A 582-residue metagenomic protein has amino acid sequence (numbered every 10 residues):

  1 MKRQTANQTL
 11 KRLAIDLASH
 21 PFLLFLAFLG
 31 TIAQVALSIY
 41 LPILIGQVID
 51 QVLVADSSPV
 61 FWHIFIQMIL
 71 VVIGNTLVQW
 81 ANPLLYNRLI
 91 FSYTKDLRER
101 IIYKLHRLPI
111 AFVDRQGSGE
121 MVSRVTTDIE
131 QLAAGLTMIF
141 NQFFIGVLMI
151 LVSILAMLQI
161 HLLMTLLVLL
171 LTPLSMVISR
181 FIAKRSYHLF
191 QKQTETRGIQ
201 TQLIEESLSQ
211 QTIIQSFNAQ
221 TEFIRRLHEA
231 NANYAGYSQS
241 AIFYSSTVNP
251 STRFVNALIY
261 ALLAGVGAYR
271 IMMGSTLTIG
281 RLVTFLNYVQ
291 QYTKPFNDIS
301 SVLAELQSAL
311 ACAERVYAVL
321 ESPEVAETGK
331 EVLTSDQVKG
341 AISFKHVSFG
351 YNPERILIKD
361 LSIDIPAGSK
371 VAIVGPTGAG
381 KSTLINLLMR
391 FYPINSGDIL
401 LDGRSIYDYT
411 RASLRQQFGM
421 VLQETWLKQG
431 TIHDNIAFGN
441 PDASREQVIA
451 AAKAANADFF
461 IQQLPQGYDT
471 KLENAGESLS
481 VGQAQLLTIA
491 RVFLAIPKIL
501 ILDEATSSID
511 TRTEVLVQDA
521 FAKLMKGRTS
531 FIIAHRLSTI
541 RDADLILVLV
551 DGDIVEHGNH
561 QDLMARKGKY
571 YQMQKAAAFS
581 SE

Functional and structural regions predicted by a protein language model:
M1-S38, L53-I64, N82-Y86, I90 (+9 more regions): Membrane-integrated ABC transporters
K2-Q4, F91, E99-S123, T127-I129 (+6 more regions): Short intracellular "coupling" helices and adjacent cytoplasmic loop segments at the cytosolic face of multi-pass
A18, L29, L37-L41, T126-L171 (+2 more regions): Hydrophobic alpha-helical transmembrane segments of ABC transporter permease domains
S19, I110-A111, T127-L136, F140 (+6 more regions): An intracellular "coupling" helix at the cytosolic face of ABC transporter transmembrane type-1 domains
F22-A81, L85, Q159-L163, G265 (+2 more regions): Transmembrane helix-loop-helix hairpins at lipid-water interfaces of multipass membrane proteins, especially the type-1
A33-L37, L41, I69, I73-Y86 (+7 more regions): Hydrophobic alpha-helical membrane-associated segments
D56-H63, A156-L170, Y244-E314, V319-L320: Helix-loop-helix
T328-G329, S335-E582: ABC-type nucleotide-binding domain
